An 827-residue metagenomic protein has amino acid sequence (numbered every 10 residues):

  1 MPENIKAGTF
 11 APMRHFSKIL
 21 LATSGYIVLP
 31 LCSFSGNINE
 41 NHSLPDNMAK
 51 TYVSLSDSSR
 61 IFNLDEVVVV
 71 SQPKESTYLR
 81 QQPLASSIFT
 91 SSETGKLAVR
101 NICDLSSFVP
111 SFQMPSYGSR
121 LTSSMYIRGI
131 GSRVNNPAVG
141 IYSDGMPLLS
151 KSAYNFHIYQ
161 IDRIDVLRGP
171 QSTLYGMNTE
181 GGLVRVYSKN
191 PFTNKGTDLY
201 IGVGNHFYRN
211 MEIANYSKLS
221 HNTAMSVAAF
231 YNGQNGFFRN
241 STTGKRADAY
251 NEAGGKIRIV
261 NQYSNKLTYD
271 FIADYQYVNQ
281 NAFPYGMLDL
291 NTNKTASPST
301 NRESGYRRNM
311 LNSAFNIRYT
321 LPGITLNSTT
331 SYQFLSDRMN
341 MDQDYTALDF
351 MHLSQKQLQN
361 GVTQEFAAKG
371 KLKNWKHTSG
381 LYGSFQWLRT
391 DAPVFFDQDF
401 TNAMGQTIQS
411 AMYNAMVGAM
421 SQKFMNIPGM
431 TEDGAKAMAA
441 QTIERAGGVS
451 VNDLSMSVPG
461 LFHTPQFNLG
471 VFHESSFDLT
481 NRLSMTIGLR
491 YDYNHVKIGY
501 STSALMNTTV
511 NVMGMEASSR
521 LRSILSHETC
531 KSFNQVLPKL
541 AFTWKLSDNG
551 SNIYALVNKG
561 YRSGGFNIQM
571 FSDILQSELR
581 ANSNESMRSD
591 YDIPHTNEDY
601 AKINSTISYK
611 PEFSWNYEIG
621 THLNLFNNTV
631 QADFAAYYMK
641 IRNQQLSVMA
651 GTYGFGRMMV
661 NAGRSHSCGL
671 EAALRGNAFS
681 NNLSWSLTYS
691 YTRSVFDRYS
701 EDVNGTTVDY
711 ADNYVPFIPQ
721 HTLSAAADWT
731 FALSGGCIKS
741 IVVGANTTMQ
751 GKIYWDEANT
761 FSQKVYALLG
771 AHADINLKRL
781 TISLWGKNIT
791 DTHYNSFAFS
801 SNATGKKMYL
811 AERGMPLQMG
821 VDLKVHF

Functional and structural regions predicted by a protein language model:
L55-D57, I61-G95, T122-S124, F192: N-terminal periplasmic "start-of-domain" segments of outer-membrane beta-barrel proteins
L105, S124-G129, Y142, V166 (+2 more regions): N-terminal periplasmic accessory domains that precede and gate Gram-negative outer-membrane beta-barrel machines
D144-P170: Short acidic/polar hinge/loop motifs at secondary-structure boundaries that mediate gating or recognition
G196-D198, V203-Q234, F238, T242-Q280 (+8 more regions): Transmembrane beta-barrel wall of Gram-negative outer-membrane proteins
R239, T243-K245, F283-S299, D342-M351 (+6 more regions): Solvent-exposed loop segments that connect transmembrane elements
N316-L321, T325-M341, N552-L556, Q569 (+3 more regions): Membrane-embedded beta-barrel scaffold of Gram-negative outer-membrane proteins
N374-T378, S384, N481-R482, N494 (+3 more regions): Gram-negative outer-membrane beta-barrel transporters
W387-L388, F400, Y561, T748-D756 (+1 more regions): C-terminal beta-signal and adjacent terminal beta-strands/loops of Gram-negative outer-membrane beta-barrel proteins
